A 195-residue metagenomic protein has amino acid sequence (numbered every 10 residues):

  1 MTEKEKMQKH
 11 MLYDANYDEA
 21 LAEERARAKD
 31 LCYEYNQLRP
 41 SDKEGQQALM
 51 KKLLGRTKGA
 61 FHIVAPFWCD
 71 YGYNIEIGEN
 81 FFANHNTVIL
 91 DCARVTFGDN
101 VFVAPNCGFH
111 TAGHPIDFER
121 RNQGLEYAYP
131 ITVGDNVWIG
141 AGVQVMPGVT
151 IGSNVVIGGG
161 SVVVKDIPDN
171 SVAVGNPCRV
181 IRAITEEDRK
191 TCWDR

Functional and structural regions predicted by a protein language model:
M1-A60, C178-R195: Terminal amphipathic alpha-helical/low-complexity segments used for targeting or macromolecular assembly
F67-I77, F82-I151, N176-R195: Flexible, glycine/small-residue-enriched loop-and-beta-strand segment within the central core of proteins
W138, V156, V172-V174: Short-chain dehydrogenase/reductase
G152-V155, P168-N170: Conserved catalytic segment of ABC-fold P-loop ATPases
V163-V164: Short hydrophobic beta-strand element within catalytic cores of glycosyltransferases and related nucleotide-activated
I167-D169, V174-P177: Acidic, glycine-centered active-site loop in nucleotide-sugar glycosyltransferases
